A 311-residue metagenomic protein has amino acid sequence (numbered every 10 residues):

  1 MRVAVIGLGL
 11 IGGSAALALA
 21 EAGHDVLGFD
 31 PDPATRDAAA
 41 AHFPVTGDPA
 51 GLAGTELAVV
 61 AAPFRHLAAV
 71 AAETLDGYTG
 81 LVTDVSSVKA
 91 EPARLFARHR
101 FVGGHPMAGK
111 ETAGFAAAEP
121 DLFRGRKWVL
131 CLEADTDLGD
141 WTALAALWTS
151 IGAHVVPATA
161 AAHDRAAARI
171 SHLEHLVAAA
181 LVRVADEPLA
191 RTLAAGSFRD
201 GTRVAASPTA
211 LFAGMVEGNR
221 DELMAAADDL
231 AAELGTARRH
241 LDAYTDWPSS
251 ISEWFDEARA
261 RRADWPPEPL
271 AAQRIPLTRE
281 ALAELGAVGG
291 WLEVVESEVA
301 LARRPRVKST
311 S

Functional and structural regions predicted by a protein language model:
M1-A53, L57: NAD(P)+-binding Rossmann beta1-loop-alpha1 motif at the extreme N-terminus of oxidoreductases
R2, D25, R100, K127 (+1 more regions): Residues at the starts of beta-strands that form the adenosine-phosphate
P49-D76, L81: Rossmann-like NAD(P)-binding element
A61-P63, V85-S86, L132: Glycine-rich, N-terminal phosphate-binding loop of Rossmann-like dinucleotide-binding domains
A69-A116: Rossmann-like NAD(P)(H) cofactor-binding subdomain of soluble oxidoreductases
L122-A206: Internal alpha-helical scaffold of NAD(P)-dependent oxidoreductase catalytic cores
A194-P266: Interdomain hinge/lid region at the active-site interface of Rossmann-like NAD(P)-dependent oxidoreductases
L234, L241-A243, W247-S311: NAD(P)-dependent dehydrogenase/reductase Rossmann-like domain
